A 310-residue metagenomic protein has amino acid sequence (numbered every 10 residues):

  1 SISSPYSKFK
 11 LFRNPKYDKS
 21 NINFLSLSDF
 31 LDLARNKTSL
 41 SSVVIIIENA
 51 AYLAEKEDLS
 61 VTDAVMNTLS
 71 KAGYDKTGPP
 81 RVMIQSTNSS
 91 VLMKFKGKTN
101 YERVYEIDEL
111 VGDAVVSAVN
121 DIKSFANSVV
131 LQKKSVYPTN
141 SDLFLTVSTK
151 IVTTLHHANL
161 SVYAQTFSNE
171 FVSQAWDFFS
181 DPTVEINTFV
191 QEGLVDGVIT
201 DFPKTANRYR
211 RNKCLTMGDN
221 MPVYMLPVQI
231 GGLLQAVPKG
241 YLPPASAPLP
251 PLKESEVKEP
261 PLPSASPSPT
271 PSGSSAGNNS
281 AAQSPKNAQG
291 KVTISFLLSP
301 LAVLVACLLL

Functional and structural regions predicted by a protein language model:
S1-M93, G97, L110, F125-N127 (+3 more regions): Metal-dependent phosphodiesterase/phospholipase catalytic core, i.e., the His/Asp/Glu-rich active-site region
D58-A64, E109-K123, F178-Q191: Short, acidic/polar
G78-V82, K98, F125-L131, L160 (+5 more regions): Surface-exposed, charge/polar-rich loops and edge strands
S86-F95, T139-T153, A206-R210: Active-site-adjacent beta->alpha loops and helix N-cap segments on the catalytic face of soluble alpha/beta enzymes
T99-F144, N159-W176: His/Asp/Glu-enriched short active-site or ligand-binding loop at hydrolase and phosphoryl-transfer sites
T139, F144-Q191, T200, K286: C-terminal soluble interaction/assembly domains
P203-V228: C-terminal helical cap(s) of enzyme catalytic domains, especially alpha/beta-barrels
S246-P248, S255-L298: C-terminal GPI-anchoring signal of eukaryotic secretory precursors
